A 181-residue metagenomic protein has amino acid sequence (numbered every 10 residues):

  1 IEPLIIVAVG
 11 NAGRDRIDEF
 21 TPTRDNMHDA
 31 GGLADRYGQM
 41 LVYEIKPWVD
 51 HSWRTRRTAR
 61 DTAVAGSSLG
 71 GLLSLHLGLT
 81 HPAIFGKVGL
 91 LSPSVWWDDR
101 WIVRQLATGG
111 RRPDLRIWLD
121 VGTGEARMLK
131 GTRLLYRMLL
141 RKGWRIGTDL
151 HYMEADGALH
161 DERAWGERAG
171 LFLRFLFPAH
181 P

Functional and structural regions predicted by a protein language model:
I1-P181: Non-catalytic cap/lid and distal C-terminal segments of serine-dependent acyl enzymes
